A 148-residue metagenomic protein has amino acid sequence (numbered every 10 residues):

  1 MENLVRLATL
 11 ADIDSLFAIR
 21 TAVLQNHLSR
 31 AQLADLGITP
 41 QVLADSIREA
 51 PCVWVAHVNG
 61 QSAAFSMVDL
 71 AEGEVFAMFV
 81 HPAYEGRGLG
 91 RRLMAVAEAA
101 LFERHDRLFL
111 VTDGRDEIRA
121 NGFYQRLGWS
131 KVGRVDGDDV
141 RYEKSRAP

Functional and structural regions predicted by a protein language model:
M1-A11, P148: Conserved N-terminal entry element of GNAT/NAT acetyltransferase domains
L7-A83, M94-V96, A100, R134-G137: Acetyl-CoA-dependent GNAT
G73, D106, S130: Short acidic/polar active-site loop segments enriched in Thr and Asp
H81-R87, D116: Active-site acidic-Proline motif in GNAT/NAT acetyltransferases
G88, H105, G128: Short glycine-rich hinge loops at helix-strand junctions in the catalytic core of two-component histidine kinases
R91, R115-G133: Conserved active-site alpha-helix within GNAT-family acetyltransferase domains
L101-D113: Conserved GNAT acetyl-CoA-binding A-motif
V140-P148: Terminal substrate-recognition subdomain of acyl/acetyltransferases
